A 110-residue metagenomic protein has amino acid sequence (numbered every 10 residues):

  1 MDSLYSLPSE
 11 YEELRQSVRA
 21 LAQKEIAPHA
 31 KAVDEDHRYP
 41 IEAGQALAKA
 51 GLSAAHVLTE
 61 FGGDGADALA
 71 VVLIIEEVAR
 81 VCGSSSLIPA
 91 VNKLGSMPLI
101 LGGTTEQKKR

Functional and structural regions predicted by a protein language model:
M1-E10: Intrinsic disorder at enzyme termini
E10-K24: A non-catalytic, amphipathic alpha-helix used as a structural packing/dimerization or gating element in enzyme scaffolds
A27-R110: Glycine-rich flavin
